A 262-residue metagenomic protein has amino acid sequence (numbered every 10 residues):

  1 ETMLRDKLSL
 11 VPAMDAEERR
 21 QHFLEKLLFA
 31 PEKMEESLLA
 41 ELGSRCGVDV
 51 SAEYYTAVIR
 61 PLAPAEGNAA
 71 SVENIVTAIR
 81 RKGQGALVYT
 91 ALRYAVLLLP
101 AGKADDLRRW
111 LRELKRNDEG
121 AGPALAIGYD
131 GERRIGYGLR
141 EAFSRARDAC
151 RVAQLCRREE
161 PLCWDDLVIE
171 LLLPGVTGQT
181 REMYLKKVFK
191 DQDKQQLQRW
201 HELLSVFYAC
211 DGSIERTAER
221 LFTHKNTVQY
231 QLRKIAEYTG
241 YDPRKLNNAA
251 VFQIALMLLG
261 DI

Functional and structural regions predicted by a protein language model:
E1-L28: Short, charged amphipathic alpha-helical surface segments
A13-E17, E32-E35, N68: Intrinsic-disorder-associated interaction segments
H22, E35-I262: Cytosolic nucleotide-utilizing catalytic cores of signal-transduction proteins
